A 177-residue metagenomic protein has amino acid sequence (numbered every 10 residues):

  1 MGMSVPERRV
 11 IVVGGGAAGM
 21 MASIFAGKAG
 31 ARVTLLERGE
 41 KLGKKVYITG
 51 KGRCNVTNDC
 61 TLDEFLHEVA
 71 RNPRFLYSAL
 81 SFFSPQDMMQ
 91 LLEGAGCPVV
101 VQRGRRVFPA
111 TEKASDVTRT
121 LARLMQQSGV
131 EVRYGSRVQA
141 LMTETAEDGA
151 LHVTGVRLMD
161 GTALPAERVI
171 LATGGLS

Functional and structural regions predicted by a protein language model:
M1-E7: A short, basic/flexible loop-to-alpha-helix module at the beginning of a structural domain
E7-R9, Q102, G135, A166: Phosphate-coordination loops involved in phosphoryl transfer and adenosine-cofactor binding
R8-L35: N-terminal Rossmann-like FAD-binding beta1-loop-alpha1 element of flavoenzymes
V12, G16-A18, K41, G175-S177: Residue-level detector of alpha-helix initiation sites
M21, F25, R38, V46 (+1 more regions): Hydrophobic/aromatic ligand-binding patch that stacks against planar heteroaromatic rings of cofactors or nucleotides
A31-T34, V99, V169: Hydrophobic anchor at the start of a short beta-strand that flanks the dinucleotide cofactor-binding loop
R38-E131: Conserved N-terminal/central alpha/beta ligand/cofactor-binding core
S115-S177: Predominantly flavin-linked oxidoreductase catalytic cores and closely associated redox partners
